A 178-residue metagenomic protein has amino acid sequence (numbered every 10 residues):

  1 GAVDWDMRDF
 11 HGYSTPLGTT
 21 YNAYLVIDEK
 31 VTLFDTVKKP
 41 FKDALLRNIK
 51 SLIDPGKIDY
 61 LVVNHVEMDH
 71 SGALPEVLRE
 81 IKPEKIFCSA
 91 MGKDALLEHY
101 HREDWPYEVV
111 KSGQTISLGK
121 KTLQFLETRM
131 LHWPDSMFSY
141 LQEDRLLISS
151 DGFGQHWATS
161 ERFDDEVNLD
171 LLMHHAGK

Functional and structural regions predicted by a protein language model:
G1-K30: Zn-dependent metallo-beta-lactamase
W5, V66-S71, K93-L96, H132-W133 (+1 more regions): Active-site environment of divalent metal-dependent phosphoester hydrolases
V26, D35, H65-E67, S139 (+1 more regions): Divalent metal-coordination and catalytic microenvironments
V26-E29, L118-G119, L141-E143: Active-site beta-strand termini and strand-to-loop segments that position acidic
E29, P40-F87: Active-site metal-binding motif and surrounding structural segment of the metallo-beta-lactamase
T32, V62, L146-S149: Residue-level marker for buried hydrophobic side chains located in beta-strands that build the well-ordered beta-sheet
F87-S136: Metallo-beta-lactamase
T122-K178: Metallo-beta-lactamase
